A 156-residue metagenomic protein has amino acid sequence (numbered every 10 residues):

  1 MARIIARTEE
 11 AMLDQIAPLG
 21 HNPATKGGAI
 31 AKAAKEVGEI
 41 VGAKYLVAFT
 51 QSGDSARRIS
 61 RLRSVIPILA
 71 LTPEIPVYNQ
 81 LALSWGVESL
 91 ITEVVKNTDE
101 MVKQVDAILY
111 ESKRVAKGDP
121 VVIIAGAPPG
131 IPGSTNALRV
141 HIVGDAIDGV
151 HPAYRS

Functional and structural regions predicted by a protein language model:
M1, D54, R58-I66, L83-V87 (+2 more regions): Short, solvent-exposed amphipathic alpha-helical segments in soluble enzyme and RNA/protein-processing domains
M1-K35, H151-S156: Long, charged amphipathic helices and adjacent flexible linkers at domain junctions
A2-M12, G38, R63, W85 (+4 more regions): Structural signal for hydrophobic packing residues in well-ordered secondary-structure cores of soluble enzyme domains
T8-G20, K44, F49, A116-D119: Flexible, glycine/charged-enriched surface loops at secondary-structure junctions
A29-A43, M101-K113, D119: Phosphate-interacting basic helix/loop segments used at nucleotide- and nucleic-acid interfaces
A33-R61: C-terminal accessory/binding modules appended to enzymatic or scaffolding proteins
S55-R57, R63-M101: Nucleotide-binding motor/catalytic cores of P-loop/tubulin-like NTPases across gene-expression machines
Y110, A116-P129, T135-D148: C-terminal binding/interaction regions
